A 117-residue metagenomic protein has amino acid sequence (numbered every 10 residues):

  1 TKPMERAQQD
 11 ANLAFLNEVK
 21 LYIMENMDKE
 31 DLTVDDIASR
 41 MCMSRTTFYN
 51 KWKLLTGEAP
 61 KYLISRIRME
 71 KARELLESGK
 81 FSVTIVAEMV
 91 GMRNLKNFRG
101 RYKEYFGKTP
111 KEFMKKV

Functional and structural regions predicted by a protein language model:
T1-C42, K51-L54: Membrane-proximal linker segments that couple transmembrane helices to downstream signaling/catalytic modules
K2, G100-V117: …primarily DNA-binding HTH/wHTH and HhH modules…
N12, K20-E25, T47, E88 (+2 more regions): Recognition helices and adjacent regulatory flanks at domain boundaries
K20-L32, W52, T56, R73-S82 (+2 more regions): Basic, amphipathic alpha-helical hairpins
E30-T33, Y49, K61-Y62, T84-I85: Extended hydrophobic-aromatic, low-complexity segments
D35-M43, F48, W52, V86-R93 (+2 more regions): Append "Primarily bacterial transcriptional regulators
L54-R93, K115-V117: Terminal helix-turn-helix DNA-binding modules in bacterial transcription factors
